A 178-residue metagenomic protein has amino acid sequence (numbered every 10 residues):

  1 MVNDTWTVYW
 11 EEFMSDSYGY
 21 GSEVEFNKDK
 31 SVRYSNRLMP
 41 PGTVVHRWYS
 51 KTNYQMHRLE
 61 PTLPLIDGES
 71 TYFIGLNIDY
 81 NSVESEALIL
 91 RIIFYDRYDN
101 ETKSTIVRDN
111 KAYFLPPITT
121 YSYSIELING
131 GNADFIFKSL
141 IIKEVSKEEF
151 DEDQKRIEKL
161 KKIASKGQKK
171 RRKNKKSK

Functional and structural regions predicted by a protein language model:
M1-K178: Extracellular and organelle-lumenal recognition/adhesion modules and their flexible linkers in secreted
